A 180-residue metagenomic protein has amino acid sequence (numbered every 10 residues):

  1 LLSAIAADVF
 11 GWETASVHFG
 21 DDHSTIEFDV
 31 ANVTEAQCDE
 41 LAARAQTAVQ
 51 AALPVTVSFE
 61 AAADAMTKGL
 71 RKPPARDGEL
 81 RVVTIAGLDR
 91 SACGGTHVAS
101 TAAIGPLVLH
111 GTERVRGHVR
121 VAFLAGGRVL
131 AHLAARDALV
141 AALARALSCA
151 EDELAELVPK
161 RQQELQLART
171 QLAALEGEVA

Functional and structural regions predicted by a protein language model:
L1-I5: Hydrophobic alpha-helical hairpins/lids featuring a short glycine-rich hinge
A7-V115: Functional cores that coordinate and move charged inorganic groups
I104, H110-A180: Terminal appendage regions of diverse proteins
